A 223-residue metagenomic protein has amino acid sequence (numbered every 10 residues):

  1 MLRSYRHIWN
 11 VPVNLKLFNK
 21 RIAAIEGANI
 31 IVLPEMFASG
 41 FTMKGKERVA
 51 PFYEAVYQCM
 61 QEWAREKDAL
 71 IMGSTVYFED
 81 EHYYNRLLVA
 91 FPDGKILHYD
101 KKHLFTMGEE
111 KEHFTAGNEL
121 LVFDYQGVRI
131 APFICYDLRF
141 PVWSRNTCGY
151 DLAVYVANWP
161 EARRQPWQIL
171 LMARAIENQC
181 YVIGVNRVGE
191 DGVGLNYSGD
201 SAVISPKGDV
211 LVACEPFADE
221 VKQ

Functional and structural regions predicted by a protein language model:
M1-H7: Generic N-terminal amphipathic, Lys/Arg-enriched alpha-helix
V11, N19-H98, P160-R174, C180: Cys-nucleophile CN-hydrolase/nitrilase-fold catalytic domain and related Cys-dependent amidase chemistry that acts on
V13-I22, L138-S144: Short, acidic/polar
N29-I30, I130, L152: Structural motif
S39, L88, Y99-F105, A202 (+1 more regions): Short beta->alpha transition motifs characteristic of CBS
E54-M72, R139-V221: CN hydrolase (nitrilase-like) catalytic-core segments centered on the catalytic cysteine and neighboring Lys/Glu
G73-T75, R86-V89, L121, S201-V203 (+1 more regions): Short beta-strand scaffold segments in enzyme catalytic cores
F78-C148, A162-I169: Active-site catalytic loop in hydrolytic enzyme cores
